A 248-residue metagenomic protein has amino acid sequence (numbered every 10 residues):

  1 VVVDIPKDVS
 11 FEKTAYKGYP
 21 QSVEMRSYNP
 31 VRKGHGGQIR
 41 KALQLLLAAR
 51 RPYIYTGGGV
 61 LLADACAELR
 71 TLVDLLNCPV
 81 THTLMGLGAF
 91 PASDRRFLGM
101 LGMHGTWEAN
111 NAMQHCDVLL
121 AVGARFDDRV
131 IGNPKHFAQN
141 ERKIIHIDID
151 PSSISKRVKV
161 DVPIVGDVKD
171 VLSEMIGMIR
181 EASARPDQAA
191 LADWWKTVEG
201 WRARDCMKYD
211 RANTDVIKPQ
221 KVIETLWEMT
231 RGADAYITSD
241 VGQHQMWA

Functional and structural regions predicted by a protein language model:
V1-L45, C206: Conformationally flexible catalytic loops at phosphate/diphosphate-handling active centers
V2-P6, Y55, A121-G123, D148 (+1 more regions): Short beta-strand segments
D4, N77-L84, I145-D148: Short internal beta-strands
I5-F11, G58-V60, P151, V241-Q243: Glycine-rich beta-alpha junction loops
Q38-Y53, L72, M113-H115, T225-A235: Glycine-rich phosphate/diphosphate-binding loops that line cofactor/substrate pockets in enzymes
Y53, L61-D74: Glycine-rich phosphate/diphosphate-binding loop of Rossmann-like nucleotide-binding domains
G86-T197: Glycine-rich, acidic loop regions that bind phosphate or pyrophosphate groups
T197-A248: Active-site diphosphate/adenylate-binding microenvironment
